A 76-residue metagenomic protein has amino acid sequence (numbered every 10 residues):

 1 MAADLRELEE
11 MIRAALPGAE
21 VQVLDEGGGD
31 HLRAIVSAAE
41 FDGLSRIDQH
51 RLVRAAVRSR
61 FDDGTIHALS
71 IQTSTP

Functional and structural regions predicted by a protein language model:
M1-P76: N-terminal, polar/charged subdomain of small-to-medium soluble alpha/beta proteins
